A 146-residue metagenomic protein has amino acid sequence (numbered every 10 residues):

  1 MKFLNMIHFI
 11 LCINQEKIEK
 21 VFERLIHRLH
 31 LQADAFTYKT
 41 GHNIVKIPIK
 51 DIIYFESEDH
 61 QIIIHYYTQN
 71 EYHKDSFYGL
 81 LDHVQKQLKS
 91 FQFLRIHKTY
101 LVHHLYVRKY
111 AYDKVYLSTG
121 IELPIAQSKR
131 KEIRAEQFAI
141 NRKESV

Functional and structural regions predicted by a protein language model:
M1-I18: Output/docking surface of receiver
K17-S118: Conserved binding/recognition cores within well-folded domains
R134-E136: Short, surface-exposed, low-complexity cationic segments
F138-V146: Short, charged, intrinsically disordered terminal tails
